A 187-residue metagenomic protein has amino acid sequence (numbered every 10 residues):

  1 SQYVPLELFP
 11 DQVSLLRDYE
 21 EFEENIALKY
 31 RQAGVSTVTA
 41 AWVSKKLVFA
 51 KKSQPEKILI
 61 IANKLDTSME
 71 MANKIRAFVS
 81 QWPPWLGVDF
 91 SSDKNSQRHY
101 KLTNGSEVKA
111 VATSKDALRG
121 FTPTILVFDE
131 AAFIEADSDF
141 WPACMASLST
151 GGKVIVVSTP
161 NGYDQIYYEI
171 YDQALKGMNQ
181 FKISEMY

Functional and structural regions predicted by a protein language model:
S1-Y187: Phosphate/NTP-binding elements of NTP-utilizing enzymes
